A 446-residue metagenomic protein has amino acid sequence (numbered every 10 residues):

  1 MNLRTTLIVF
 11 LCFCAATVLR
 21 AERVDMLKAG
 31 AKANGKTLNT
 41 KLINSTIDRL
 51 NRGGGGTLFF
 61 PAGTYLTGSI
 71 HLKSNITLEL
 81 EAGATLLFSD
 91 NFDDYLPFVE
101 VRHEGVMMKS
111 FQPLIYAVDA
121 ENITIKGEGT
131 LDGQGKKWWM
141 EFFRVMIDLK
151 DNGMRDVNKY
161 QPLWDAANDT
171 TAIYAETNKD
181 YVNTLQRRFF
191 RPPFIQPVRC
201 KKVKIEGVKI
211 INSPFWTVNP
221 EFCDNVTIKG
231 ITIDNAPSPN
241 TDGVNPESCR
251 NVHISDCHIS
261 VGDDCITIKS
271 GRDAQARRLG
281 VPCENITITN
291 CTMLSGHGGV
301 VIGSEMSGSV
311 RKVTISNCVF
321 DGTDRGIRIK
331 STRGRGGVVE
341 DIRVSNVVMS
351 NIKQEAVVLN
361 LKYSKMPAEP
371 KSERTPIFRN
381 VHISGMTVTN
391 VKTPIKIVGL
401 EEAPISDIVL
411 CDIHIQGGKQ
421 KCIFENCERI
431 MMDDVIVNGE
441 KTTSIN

Functional and structural regions predicted by a protein language model:
M1-L7: Bacterial N-terminal signal peptides that target proteins for export
L11-F13, T17-N446: Extracellular/periplasmic carbohydrate-active domains that bind, remodel, or depolymerize complex polysaccharides
